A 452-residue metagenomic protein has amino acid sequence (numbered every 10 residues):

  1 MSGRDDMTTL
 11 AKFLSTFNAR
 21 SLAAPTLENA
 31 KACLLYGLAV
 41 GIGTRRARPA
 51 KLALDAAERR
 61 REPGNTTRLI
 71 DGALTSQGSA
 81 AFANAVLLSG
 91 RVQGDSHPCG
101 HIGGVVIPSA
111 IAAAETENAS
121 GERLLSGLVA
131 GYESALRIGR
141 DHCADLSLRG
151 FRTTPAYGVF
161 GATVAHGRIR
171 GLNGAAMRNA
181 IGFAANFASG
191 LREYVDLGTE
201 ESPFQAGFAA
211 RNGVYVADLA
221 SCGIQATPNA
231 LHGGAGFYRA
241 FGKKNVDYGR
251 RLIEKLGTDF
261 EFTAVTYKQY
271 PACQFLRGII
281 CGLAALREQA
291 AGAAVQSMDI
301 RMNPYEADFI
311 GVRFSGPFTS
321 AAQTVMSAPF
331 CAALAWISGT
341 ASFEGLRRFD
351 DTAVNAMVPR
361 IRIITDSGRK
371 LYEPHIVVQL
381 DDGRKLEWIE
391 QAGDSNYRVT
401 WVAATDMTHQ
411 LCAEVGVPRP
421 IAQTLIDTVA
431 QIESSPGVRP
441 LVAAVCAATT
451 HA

Functional and structural regions predicted by a protein language model:
M1-F262, D308, S435-A452: N-terminal core-entry segment
T9, S21, L87, H232 (+4 more regions): Low-complexity, compositionally biased segments
N118, C273, R419, I432-S435: Residues at alpha-helix boundaries and the short loops/turns that link adjacent helices
F262-F275: Glycine-rich phosphate/diphosphate-binding loops and the adjacent beta-loop-alpha structural elements that coordinate
C273-R419, Q423-T428, C446: Intrinsically disordered, low-complexity Ser/Thr/Pro/Gly-rich interaction regions that scaffold/cooperate
I426-E433, L441: A C-terminal, polar beta->alpha supersecondary segment
